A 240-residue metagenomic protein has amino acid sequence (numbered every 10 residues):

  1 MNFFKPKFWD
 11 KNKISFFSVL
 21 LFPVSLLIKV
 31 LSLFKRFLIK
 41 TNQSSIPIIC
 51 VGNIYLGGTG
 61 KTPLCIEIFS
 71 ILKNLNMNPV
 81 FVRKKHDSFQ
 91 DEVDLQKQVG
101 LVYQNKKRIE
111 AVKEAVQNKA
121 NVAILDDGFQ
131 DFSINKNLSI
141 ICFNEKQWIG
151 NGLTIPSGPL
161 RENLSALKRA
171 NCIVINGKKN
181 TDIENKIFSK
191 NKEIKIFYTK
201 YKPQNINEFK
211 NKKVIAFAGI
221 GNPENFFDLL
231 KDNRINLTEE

Functional and structural regions predicted by a protein language model:
M1-I49: Extreme N-terminal, non-catalytic leader segments that precede Walker-type/kinase nucleotide-binding cores
F16-L20, V24, F34, T41-S44 (+3 more regions): ATP-dependent carboxylate-amine ligase catalytic core
L27, T62, Q96, D126 (+3 more regions): Residue-level signal for inorganic ion chemistry
I49-L72: Glycine-rich phosphate-binding P-loop
V51-G52, V82, A216-F217: Short hydrophobic segments within beta-strands
K85-D87, K178-K179, I220: Residues in the short beta-alpha loop(s) of Rossmann-like NAD(P)-binding domains
Q130-A216, F227-K231: Conserved catalytic-core segment of NTP-binding enzymes
R234-E240: Short beta-strand elements in bilobed, periplasmic/extracellular small-molecule ligand-binding domains
